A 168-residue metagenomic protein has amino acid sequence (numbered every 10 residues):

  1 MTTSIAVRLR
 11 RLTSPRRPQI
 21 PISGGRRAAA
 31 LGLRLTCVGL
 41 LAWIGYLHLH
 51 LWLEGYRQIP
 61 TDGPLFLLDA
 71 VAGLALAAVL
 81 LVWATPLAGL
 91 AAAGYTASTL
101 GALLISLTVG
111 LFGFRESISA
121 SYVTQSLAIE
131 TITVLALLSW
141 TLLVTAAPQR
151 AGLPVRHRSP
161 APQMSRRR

Functional and structural regions predicted by a protein language model:
T2-R168: Membrane-interface extramembranous regions
